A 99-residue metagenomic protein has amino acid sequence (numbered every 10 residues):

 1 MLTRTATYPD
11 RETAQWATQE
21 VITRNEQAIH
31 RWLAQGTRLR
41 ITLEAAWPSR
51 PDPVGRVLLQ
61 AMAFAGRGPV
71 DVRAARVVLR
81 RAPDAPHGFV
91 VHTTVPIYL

Functional and structural regions predicted by a protein language model:
M1-L99: Functional cores of ribonucleases/endoribonucleases
